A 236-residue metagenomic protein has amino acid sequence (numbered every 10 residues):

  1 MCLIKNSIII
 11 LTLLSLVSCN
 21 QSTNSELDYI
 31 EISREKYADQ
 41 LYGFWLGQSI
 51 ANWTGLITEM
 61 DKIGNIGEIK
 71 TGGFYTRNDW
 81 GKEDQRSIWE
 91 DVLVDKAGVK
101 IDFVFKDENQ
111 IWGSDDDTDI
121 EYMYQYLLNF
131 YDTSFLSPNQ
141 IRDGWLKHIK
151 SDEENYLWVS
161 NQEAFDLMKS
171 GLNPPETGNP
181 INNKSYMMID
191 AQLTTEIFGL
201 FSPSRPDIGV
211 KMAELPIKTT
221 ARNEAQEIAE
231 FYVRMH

Functional and structural regions predicted by a protein language model:
C2-I10: Sec-dependent signal peptide recognition, specifically the positively charged N-region followed immediately by
L13-L14: Short, linear, compositionally biased motifs with a strong N-terminal bias
V17-S18: C-terminal motif of bacterial Sec signal peptides marking the signal peptidase cleavage site
Q21-H236: Structured, active/binding-site neighborhoods that engage oxygen-rich ligands
